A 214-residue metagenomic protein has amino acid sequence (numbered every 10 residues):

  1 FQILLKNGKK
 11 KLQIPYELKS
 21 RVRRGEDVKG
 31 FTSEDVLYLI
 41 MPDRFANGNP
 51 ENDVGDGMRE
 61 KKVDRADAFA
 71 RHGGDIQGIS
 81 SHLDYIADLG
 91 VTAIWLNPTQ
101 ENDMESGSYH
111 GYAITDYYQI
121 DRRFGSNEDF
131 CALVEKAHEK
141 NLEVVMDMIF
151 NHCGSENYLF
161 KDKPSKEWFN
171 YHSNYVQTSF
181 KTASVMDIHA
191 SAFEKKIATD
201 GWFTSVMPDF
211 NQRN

Functional and structural regions predicted by a protein language model:
F1-G30: Extended acidic/polar, glycine-enriched regions that form or flank non-catalytic beta-rich accessory modules
N7, G30-F31, S108, G201: Sterically constrained small-residue positions within well-ordered secondary structures of folded domains
P15-S20, I40, D187-S191: A short linear-motif detector with a strong N-terminal bias
E26-V54: Compositionally biased low-complexity segments at domain edges in trafficked proteins and select soluble regulators
F45-N214: Substrate-binding/active-site clefts of carbohydrate-active enzymes
